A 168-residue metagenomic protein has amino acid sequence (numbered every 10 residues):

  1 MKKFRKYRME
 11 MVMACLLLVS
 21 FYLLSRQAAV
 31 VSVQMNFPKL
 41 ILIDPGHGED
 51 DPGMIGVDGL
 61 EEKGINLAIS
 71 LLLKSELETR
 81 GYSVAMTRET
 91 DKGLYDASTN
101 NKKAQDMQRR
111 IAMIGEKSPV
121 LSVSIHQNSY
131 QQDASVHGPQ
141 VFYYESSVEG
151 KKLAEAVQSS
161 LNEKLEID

Functional and structural regions predicted by a protein language model:
M1-Y7: Short, Lys/Arg-rich N-terminal segment immediately upstream of the first membrane anchor
R8-E10, V123, S135, E166-D168: Proteins with a high burden of low-complexity, intrinsically disordered sequence enriched in S/T/G/P/A and R, requiring
R8-S25: Hydrophobic membrane-insertion alpha-helices, especially the h-region of bacterial N-terminal signal peptides
R26-L42, H47-K152: Catalytic-core regions of hydrolytic enzymes
G150-D168: Active-site-adjacent substrate-binding region of metalloamidase/peptidase-like peptide-processing proteins
